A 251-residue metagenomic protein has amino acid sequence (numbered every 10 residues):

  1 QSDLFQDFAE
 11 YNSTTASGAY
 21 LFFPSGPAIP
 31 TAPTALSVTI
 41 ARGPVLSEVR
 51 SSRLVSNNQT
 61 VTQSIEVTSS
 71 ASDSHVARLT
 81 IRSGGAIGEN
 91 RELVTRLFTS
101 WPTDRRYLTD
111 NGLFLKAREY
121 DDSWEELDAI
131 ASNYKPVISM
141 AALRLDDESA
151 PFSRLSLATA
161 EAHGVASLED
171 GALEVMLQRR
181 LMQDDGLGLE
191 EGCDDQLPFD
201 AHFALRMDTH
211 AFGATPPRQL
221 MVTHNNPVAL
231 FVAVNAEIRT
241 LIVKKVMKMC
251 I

Functional and structural regions predicted by a protein language model:
Q1-I251: C-terminal (or distal) subdomains of carbohydrate-active enzymes
